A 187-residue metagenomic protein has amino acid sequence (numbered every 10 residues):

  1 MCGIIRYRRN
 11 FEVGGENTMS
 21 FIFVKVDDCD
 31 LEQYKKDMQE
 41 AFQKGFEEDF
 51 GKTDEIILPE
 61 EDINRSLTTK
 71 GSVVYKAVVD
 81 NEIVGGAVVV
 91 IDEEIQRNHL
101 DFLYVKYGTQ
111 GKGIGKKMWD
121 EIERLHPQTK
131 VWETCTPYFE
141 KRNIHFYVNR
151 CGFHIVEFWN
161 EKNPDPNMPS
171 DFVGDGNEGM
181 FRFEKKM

Functional and structural regions predicted by a protein language model:
Y7-C29, M187: Conserved N-terminal entry element of GNAT/NAT acetyltransferase domains
F42-N64: Conserved GNAT-fold acetyl-CoA-binding loop/helix
E61-K76, G85: A short helix-loop-beta-strand connector motif used in the catalytic cores of GNAT acetyltransferases and, in some
K76, E82-I91, H99, Y104: Conserved beta-strand in the GNAT
Q96-Y107, C135-T136: Conserved acetyl-CoA binding element of GNAT-fold acetyltransferases
V105, G111-R124, N149: Conserved acetyl-CoA-binding loop-helix of GNAT-fold acetyltransferases
H126-Y138: Conserved GNAT acetyl-CoA-binding A-motif
C135-P137, I144, N149-G176: Conserved catalytic-core motifs of GNAT/GCN5-like acyltransferases
